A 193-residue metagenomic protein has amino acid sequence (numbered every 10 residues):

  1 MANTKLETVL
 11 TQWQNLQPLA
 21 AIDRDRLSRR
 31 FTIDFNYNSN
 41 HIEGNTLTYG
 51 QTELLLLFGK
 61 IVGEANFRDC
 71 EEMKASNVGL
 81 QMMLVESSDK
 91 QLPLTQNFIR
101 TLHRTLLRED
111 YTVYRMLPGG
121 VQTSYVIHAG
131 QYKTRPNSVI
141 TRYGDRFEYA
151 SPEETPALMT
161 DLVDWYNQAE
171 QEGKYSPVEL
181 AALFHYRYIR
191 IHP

Functional and structural regions predicted by a protein language model:
M1-P193: FIC/Doc superfamily catalytic core
